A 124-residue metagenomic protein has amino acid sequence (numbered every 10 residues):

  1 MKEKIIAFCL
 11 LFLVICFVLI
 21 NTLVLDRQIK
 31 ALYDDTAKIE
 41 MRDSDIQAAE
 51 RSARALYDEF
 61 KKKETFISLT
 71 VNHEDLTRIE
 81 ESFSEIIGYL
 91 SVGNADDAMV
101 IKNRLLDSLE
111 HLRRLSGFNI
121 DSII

Functional and structural regions predicted by a protein language model:
K4-N21: Hydrophobic membrane-insertion alpha-helices, especially the h-region of bacterial N-terminal signal peptides
L25-R42: Alpha-helical transmembrane signal-anchor/signal-peptide segments
R42-D45, V92: Charged, alpha-helical scaffolding/interaction elements associated with membrane systems
A48-A49, L56, A98, L105: Solenoid-repeat scaffolds in large eukaryotic assemblies
E50-G93: Extracytoplasmic/periplasmic/luminal assembly and interaction segments in envelope/secretory/respiratory proteins
D75-I124: Structured, soluble extracytoplasmic/luminal domains of envelope-associated proteins
